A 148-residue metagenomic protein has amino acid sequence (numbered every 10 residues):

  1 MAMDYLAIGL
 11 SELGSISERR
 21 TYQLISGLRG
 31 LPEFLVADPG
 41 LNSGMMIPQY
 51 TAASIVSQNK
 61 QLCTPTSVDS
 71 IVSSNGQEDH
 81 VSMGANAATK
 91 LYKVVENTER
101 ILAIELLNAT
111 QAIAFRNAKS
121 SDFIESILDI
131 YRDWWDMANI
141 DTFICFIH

Functional and structural regions predicted by a protein language model:
M1-H148: C-terminal auxiliary extensions adjacent to catalytic cores
